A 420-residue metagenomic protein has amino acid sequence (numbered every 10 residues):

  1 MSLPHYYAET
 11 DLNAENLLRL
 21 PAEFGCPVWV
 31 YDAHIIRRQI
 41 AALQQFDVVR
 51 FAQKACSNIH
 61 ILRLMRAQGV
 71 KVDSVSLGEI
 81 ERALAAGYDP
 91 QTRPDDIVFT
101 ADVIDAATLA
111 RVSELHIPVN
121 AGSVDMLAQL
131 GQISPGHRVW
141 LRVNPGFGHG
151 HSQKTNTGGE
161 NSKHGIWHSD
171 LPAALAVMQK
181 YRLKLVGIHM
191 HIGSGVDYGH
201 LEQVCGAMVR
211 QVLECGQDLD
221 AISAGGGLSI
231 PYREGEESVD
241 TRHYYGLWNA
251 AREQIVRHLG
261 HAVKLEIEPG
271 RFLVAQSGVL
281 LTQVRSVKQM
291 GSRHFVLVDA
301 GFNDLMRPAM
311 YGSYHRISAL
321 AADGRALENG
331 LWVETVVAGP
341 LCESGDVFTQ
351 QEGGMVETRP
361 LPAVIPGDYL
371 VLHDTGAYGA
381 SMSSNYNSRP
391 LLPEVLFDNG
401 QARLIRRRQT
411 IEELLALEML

Functional and structural regions predicted by a protein language model:
M1-H137, N161, A176, K180-K184 (+3 more regions): A charged N-terminal "starter" segment
L12, A262-L420: Charged (often Lys/Glu-rich) extended helix/loop segments that serve as interaction or gating elements
I35, A55-S57, G78-E79, V103-D105 (+7 more regions): Active-site-proximal loop/turn and secondary-structure-junction residues that shape catalytic pockets, frequently
I36, K54, S76, V112 (+7 more regions): Conserved, mostly hydrophobic/aromatic
K71, V98, N120, W140-R142 (+8 more regions): Structured core elements
Q132-I133, L213-L219, H243-G246, A250 (+2 more regions): Acidic/histidine-enriched ion/cofactor-binding microenvironments in catalytic or ligand-binding pockets
G136-G148: Glycine-rich, aromatic-flanked loop segments that form ligand/cofactor-binding clefts across common enzyme folds
G146-V287, N387-R389, D398: Active-site loop/helix belt of alpha/beta enzymes
